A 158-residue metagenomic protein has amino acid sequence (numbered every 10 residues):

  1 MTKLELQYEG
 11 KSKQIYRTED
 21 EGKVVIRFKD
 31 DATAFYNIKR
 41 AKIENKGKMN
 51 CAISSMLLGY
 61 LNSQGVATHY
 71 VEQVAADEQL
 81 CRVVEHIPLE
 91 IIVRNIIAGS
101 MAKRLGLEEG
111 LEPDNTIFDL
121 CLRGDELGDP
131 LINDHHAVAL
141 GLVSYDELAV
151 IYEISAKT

Functional and structural regions predicted by a protein language model:
T2-L120: Active-site loop/lid in soluble adenylation, ligation, and acyl-transfer enzymes
L80, A102-T158: ATP-dependent phospho-/nucleotidyl transfer catalytic cores
